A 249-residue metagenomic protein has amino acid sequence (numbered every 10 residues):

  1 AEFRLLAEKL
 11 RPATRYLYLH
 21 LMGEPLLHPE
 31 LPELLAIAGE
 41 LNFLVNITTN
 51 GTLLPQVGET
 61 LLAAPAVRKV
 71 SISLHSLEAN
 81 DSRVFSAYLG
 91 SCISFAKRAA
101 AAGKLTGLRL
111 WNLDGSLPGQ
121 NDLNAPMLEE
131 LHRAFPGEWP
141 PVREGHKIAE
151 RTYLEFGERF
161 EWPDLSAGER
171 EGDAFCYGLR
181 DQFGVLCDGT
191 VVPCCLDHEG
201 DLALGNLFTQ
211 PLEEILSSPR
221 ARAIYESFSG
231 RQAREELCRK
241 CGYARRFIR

Functional and structural regions predicted by a protein language model:
A1-V142: Conserved glycine-rich "GG(E/T)P / GGGxP" loop and the immediately following alpha-helix in the radical SAM core
P29, C194-C195: Short linear motifs in exposed loops
R98-T106, R133-E171, L196-R246: C-terminal accessory region of radical SAM enzymes
Y177-L179: Short, small/polar residue-rich loop motifs at catalytic or cofactor-binding pockets
Q182: Short hydrophobic/aromatic beta-strand element in the GNAT-like acyltransferase core that lines or flanks the acyl-donor
V185-L186: Short, acidic, Ser/Thr-enriched surface-loop or helix-capping motifs
